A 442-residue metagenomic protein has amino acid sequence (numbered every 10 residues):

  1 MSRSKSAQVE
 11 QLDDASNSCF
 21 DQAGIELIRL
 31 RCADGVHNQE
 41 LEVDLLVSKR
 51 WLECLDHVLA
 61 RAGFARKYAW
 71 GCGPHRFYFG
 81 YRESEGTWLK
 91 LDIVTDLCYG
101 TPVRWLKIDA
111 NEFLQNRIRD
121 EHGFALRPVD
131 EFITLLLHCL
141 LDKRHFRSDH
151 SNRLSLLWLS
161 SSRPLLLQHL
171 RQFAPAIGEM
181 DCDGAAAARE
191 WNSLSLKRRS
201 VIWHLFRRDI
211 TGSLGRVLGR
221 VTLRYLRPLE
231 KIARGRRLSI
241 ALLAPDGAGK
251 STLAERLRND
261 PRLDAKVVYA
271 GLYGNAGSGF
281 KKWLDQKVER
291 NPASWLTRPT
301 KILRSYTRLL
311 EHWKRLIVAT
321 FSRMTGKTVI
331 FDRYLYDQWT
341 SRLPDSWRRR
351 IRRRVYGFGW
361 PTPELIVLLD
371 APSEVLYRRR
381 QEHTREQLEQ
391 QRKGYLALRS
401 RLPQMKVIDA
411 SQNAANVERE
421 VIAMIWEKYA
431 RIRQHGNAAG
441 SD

Functional and structural regions predicted by a protein language model:
S2-V43, V47-L238: Conserved NTP-donor binding/palm subdomain of two-metal-ion nucleotidyltransferases/polymerases, i.e., the charged
I202-V217, R378-D442: NTP-dependent small-molecule kinase module
L242: Hydrophobic anchor at the beta1->P-loop junction of P-loop NTPases
P245: P-loop (Walker A) phosphate-binding loop of NTP-binding proteins
K250: Conserved lysine of the Walker
L253: Hydrophobic positions on the alpha1 helix immediately C-terminal to the Walker A/P-loop
G271-D345: ATP-dependent small-molecule kinase phosphotransfer cores that center on conserved nucleotide phosphate-binding segments
R333-L398, K406, S411: A glycine- and Lys/Arg-enriched "phosphate-lid" helix/loop adjacent to the NTP-binding pocket of small-molecule kinases
